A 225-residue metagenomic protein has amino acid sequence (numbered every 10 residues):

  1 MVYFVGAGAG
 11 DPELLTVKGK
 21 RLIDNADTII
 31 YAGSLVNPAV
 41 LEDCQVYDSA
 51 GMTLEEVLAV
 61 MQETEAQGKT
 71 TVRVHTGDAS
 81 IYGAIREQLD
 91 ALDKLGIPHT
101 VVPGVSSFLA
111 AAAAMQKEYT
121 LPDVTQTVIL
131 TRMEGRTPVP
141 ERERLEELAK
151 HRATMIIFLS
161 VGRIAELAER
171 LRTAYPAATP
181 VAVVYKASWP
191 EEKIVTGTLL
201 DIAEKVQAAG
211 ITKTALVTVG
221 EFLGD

Functional and structural regions predicted by a protein language model:
M1-V105, I202-A203, A215: Class I S-adenosyl-L-methionine
V2, A66-T71, T127, G135 (+1 more regions): A contiguous loop/helix-start segment that scaffolds small-molecule binding in enzyme catalytic cores
P12, R21-L22, T53-E56, A112 (+3 more regions): A broad, structure-centric signal for solvent-exposed, well-ordered loop/edge residues that line or flank functional
L15-V17, A110-A113, L167: Short hydrophobic alpha-helical segments that form membrane-spanning helices or hydrophobic packing faces of helical
K18-L22, L41, Q88-A91, K117-E118 (+3 more regions): Short, solvent-exposed amphipathic alpha-helical segments in soluble enzyme and RNA/protein-processing domains
N37-P38, F108, I164-A165: Short, well-ordered alpha-helical microsegments
D78-I81, R86-H151, K193-T196: Class I SAM-dependent methyltransferase SAM-binding "motif I" and its flanking Rossmann-like core
